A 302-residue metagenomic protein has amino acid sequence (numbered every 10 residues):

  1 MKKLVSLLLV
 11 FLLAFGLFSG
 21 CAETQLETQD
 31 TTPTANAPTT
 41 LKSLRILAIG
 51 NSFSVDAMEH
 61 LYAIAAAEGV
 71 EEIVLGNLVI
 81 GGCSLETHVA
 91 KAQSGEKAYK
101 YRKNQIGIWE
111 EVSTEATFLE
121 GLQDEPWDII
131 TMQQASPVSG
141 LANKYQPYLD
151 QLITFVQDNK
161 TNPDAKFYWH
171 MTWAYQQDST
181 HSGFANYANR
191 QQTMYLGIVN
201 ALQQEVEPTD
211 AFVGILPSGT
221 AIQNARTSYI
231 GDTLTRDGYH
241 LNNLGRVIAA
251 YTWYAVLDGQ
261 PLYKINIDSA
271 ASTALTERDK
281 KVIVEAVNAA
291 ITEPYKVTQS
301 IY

Functional and structural regions predicted by a protein language model:
M1-L4: Positively charged n-region of N-terminal signal peptides that target proteins for export
G16-G20: C-terminal motif of bacterial Sec signal peptides marking the signal peptidase cleavage site
A22-T24: Bacterial signal peptide processing site
D30-V70, A270, I283, E293-Y302: N-terminal module-boundary/linker segments of secreted carbohydrate-active enzymes
L47-I49, L78, H170: Short hydrophobic segments within beta-strands
D56-Q146: Conserved SGNH/GDSL esterase-like catalytic core that processes O-acyl groups on lipids and polysaccharides
A116-Y239, N243: Alpha-helical cap/lid subdomain in secreted, periplasmic, or secretory-pathway luminal O-acyl-processing enzymes
H240, L244, A250-Y302: Conserved catalytic region of serine esterases and O-acyltransferases that act on ester linkages in lipids
